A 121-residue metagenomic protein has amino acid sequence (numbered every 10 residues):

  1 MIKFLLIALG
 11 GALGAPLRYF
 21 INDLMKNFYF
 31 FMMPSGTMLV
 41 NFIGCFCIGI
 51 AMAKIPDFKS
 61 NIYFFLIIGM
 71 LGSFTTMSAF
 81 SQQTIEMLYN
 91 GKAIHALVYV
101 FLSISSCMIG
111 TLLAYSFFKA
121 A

Functional and structural regions predicted by a protein language model:
M1-A121: Membrane-interface helix-loop junctions in multi-pass transporters/channels
